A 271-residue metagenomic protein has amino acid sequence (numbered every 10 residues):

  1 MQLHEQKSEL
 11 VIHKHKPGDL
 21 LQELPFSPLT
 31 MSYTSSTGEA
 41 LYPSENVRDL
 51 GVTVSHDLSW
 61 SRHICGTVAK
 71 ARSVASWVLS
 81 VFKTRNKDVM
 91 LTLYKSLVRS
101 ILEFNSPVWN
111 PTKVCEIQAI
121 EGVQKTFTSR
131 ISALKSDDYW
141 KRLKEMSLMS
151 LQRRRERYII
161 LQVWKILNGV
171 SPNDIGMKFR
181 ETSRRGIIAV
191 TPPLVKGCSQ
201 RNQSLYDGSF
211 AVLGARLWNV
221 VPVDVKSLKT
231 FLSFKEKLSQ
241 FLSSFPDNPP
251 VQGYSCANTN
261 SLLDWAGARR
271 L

Functional and structural regions predicted by a protein language model:
M1, A71, I101, Q124-F127 (+1 more regions): Juxtamembrane membrane-interface segments of multi-pass membrane proteins
M1, S76, S80, E103-P107 (+2 more regions): Charged/polar positions within long, soluble alpha-helices
Q2-E45: Short, conserved micro-motifs composed of acidic
L10, V54, F210-A211: Bulky hydrophobic/aromatic "packing anchor" residues in well-ordered structure
H15-P17, V47, S59, A215-W218: Conserved beta-strand elements of beta-rich interaction domains across eukaryotes, especially beta-propellers
G38-V108: Basic, alpha-helical interaction scaffolds
P111: Catalytic palm subdomain of template-directed nucleic-acid polymerases, centered on the conserved carboxylate motif
C115-L271: Short linear motifs embedded in intrinsically disordered, charge-biased segments
